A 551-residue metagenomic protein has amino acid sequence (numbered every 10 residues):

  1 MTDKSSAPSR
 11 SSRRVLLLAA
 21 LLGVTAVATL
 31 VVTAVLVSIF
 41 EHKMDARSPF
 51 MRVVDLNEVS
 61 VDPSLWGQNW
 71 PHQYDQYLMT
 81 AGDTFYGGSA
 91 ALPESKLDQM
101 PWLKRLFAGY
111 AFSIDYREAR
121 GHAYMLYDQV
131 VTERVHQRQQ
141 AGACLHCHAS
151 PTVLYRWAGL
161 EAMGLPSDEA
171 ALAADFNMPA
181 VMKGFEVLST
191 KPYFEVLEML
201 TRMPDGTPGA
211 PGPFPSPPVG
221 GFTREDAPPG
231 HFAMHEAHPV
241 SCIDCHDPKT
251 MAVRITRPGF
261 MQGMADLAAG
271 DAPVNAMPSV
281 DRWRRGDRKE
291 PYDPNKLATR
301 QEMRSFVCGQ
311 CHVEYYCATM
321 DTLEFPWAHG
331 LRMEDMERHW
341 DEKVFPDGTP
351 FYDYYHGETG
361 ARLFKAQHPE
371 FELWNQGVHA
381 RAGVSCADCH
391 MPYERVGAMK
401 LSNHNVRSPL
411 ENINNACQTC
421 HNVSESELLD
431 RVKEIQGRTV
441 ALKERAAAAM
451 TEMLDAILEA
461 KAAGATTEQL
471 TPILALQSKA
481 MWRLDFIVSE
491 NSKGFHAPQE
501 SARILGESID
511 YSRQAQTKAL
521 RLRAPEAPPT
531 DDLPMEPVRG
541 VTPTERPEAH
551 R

Functional and structural regions predicted by a protein language model:
M1-V15: N-terminal Lys/Arg-rich, disordered targeting/topogenic segments
R14-G23, V32-A119, R156-H238, P248-D388 (+3 more regions): Primarily the internal scaffold of c-type cytochrome electron-transfer domains, especially repeated/multiheme c-type
S113-E118, V131, Q140, S150-T152: Long, composition-driven intrinsically disordered regions
E118-Y127: Intrinsically disordered, low-complexity acidic and serine/threonine/proline-rich regulatory regions
Q137-Y155, G159-E161, D168-A170: A cross-kingdom signal targeting lumenal/periplasmic-facing segments of multi-pass membrane and secretory-pathway
H148, P239, I243-P248: Outer-membrane beta-barrel channel domains
A527-G540: Mature N-terminal, pre-catalytic/accessory segment of carbohydrate-active enzymes
